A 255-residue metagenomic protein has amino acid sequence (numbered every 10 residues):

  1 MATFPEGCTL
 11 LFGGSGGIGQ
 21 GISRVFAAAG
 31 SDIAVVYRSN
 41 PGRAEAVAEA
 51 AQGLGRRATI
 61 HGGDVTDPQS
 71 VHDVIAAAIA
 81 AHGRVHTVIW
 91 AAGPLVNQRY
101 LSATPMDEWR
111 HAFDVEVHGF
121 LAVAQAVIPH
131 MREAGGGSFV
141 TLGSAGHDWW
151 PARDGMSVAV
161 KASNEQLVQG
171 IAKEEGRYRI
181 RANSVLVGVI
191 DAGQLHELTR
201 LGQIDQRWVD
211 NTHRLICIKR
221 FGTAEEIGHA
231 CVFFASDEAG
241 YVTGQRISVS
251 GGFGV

Functional and structural regions predicted by a protein language model:
S15-G17: Conserved glycine-rich cofactor-binding loop
P94-L95, E108, V140-N164, V168-R177 (+1 more regions): Catalytic loop of short-chain dehydrogenase/reductase
R99-L101, P105-F113, W208, T212: Substrate-binding pocket helix/loop in short-chain dehydrogenase/reductase
A124-Q125, Q169: A short, exposed helix-loop element centered on a Lys and neighboring polar residues
P129, K173-E174, G240: Alpha-helical segment proximal to the catalytic Tyr-Lys
G176, R181, V242-G244: Short, small/polar-rich loop/turn modules that mediate ligand/substrate recognition or access, typified
R220-V249, G254: C-terminal substrate-recognition "lid" of short-chain dehydrogenase/reductases
